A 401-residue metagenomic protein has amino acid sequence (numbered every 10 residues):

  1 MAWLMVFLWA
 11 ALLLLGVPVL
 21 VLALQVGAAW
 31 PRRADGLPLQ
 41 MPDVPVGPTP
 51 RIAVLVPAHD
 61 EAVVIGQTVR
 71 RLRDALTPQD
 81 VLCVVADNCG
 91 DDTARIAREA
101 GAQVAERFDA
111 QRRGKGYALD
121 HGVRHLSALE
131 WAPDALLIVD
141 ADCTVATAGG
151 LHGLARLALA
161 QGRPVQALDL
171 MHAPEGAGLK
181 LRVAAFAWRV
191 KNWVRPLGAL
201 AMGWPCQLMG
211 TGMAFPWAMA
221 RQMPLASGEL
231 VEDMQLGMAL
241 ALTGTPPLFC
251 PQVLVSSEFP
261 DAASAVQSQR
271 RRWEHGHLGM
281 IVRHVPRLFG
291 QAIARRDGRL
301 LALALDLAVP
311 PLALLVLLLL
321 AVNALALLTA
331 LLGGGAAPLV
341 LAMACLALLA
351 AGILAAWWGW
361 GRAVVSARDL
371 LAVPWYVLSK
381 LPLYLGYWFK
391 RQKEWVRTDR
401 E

Functional and structural regions predicted by a protein language model:
M1-V46, I353-A355, K380: N-terminal membrane-anchoring/stem segments of glycan-assembly enzymes
G27-A28, D35, V44, D306-K390: Membrane-embedded multi-pass helical conduit in multi-pass membrane proteins, especially envelope-biosynthetic
G66-Q67, D91-E99, E106, T147-A148: Acidic helix N-cap motif at the loop->helix transition within catalytic regions of sugar-transfer enzymes
R70-Q79: Short, acidic, metal-binding catalytic loop of nucleotide-sugar glycosyltransferases
A86-A94, D109-Q111, T144: A conserved acidic beta->alpha catalytic loop
D92, D140-L157: Acidic donor-binding/catalytic loop of UDP-sugar-dependent glycosyltransferases, especially processive GT2
F108, R112-L129, G149-G228, R271 (+2 more regions): Long helical/loop segments within the catalytic core of UDP-sugar-dependent glycosyltransferases, especially the large
E130-T144: Short beta-strand-to-loop acidic/aromatic patch adjacent to the donor-nucleotide binding site
